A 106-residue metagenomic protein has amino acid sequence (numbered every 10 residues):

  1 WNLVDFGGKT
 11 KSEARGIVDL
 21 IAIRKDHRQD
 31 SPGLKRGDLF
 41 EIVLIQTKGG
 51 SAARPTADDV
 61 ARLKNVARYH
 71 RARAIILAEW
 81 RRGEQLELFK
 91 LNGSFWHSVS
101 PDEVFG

Functional and structural regions predicted by a protein language model:
W1-G106: Catalytic phosphate/metal-binding cores of nucleic-acid and nucleotide-processing enzymes, i.e., regions that mediate
